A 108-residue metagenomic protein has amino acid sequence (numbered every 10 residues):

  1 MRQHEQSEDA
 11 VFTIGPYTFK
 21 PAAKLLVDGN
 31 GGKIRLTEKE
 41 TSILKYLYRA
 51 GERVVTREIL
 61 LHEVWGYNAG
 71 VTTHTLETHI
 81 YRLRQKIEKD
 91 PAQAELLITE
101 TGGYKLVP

Functional and structural regions predicted by a protein language model:
M1-T13: Basic, amphipathic DNA-recognition helix from helix-turn-helix-like DNA-binding domains
H4-Q6, L25, T78: Intrinsic disorder/low-complexity segments enriched in polar/small residues
S7, P21, A92: Residue-level signal for pocket-adjacent positions within structured domains
A10, T18, L25, L60 (+1 more regions): N-terminal hydrophobic or amphipathic segments with adjacent small-residue motifs that include Sec signal peptides
T13-T41, K105-P108: A structural micro-motif at secondary-structure boundaries
G31-T101: Positively charged, aromatic-enriched patches within helix-turn-helix-type DNA-binding elements, predominantly
